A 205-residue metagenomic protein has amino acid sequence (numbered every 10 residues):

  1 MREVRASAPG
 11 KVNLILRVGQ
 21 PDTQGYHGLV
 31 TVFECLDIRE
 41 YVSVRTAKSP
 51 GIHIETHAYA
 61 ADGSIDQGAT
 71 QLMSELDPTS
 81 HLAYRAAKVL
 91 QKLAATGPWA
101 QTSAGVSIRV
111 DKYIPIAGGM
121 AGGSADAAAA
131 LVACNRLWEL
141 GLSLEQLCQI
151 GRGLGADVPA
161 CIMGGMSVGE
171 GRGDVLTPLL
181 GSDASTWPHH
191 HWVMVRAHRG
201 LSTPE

Functional and structural regions predicted by a protein language model:
M1-I116, R136, L140, W192 (+1 more regions): ATP-binding N-lobe of GHMP and related small-molecule kinases
R2-S7, N13-R17, P21-T31, L140-E205: ATP-dependent small-molecule kinase catalytic core of the GHMP/sugar-kinase superfamily and closely related
A69, S124-A129, T177-L179: Residues at secondary-structure transition points
T79-L82, A125-D126, L147: Generic hydrophobic secondary-structure packing signal
K88, A129-R136, C148-R152, S167: A broadly conserved amphipathic alpha-helix scaffold signal in soluble, globular proteins
G118-L144, A160-G164: DPxDG-like acidic metal-binding loop motif
